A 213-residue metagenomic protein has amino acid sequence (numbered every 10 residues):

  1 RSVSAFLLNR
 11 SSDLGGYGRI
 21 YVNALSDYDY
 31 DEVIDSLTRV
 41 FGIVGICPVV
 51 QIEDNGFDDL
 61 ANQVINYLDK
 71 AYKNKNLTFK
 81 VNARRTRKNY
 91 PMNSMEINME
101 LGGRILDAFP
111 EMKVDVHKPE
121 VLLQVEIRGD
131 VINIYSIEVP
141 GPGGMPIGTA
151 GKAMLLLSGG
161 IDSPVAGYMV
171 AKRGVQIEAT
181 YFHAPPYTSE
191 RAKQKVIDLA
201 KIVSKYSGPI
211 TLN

Functional and structural regions predicted by a protein language model:
R1-N9: Single conserved hydrophobic/aromatic residue that forms the stacking wall/gate of nucleotide- or nucleobase-binding
N9-M154, G167-T211: RNA-binding accessory domains that recognize and position tRNA/RNA substrates
I161-S163: Hydrophobic/small residue at the entry helix of a nucleotide-binding pocket
